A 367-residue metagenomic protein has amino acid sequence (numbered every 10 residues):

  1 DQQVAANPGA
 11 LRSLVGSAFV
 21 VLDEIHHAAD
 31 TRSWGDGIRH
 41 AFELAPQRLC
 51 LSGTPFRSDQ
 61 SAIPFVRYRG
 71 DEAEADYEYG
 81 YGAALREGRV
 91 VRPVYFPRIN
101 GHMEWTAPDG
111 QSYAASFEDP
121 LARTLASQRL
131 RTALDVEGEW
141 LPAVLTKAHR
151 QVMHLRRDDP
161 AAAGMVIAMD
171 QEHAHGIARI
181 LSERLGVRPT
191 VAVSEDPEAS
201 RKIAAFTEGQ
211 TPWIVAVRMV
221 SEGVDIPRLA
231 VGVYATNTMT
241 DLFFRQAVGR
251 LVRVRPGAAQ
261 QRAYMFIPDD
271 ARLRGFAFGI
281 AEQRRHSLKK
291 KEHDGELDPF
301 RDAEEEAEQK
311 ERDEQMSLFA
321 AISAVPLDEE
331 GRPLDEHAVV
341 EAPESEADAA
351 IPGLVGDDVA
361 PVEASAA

Functional and structural regions predicted by a protein language model:
Q2, A10-C50, T54-F56: SF2 helicase catalytic motif II
Q2-A5, H173, S194-R201: Short acidic loop-to-helix transition motifs that present clustered carboxylates
Q3, V20, S33, G37-L44 (+6 more regions): Alpha-helical scaffold elements adjacent to nucleotide-binding pockets in ATP/GTP-utilizing enzyme cores
G16-S17, L44-Q47, V90-P93, G186-R188 (+2 more regions): Short glycine-/polar-rich loops that comprise or flank the Walker A/P-loop and associated switch/sensor motifs
Q60-A161: Interdomain helical connector at the RecA1-RecA2 junction of SF1/SF2 helicase-like NTPases
T132-V136, W140-K147, Q151, R272-A367: Long, largely alpha-helical accessory region at the distal end of helicase-like NTP-driven motors
M169-V193: Conserved helicase motor "Helicase C" RecA-like lobe of SF1/SF2 P-loop NTPases
R188-P299: Conserved RecA-like P-loop NTPase helicase motor core
